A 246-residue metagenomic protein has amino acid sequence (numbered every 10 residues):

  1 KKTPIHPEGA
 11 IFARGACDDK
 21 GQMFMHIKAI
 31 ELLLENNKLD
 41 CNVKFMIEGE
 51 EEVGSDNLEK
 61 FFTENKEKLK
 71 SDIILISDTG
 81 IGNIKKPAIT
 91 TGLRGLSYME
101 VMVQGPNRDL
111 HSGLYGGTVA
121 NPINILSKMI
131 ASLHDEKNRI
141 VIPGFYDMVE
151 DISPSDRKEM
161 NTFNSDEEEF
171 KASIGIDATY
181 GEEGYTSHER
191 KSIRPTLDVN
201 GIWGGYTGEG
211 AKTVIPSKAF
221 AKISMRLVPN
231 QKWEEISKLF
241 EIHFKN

Functional and structural regions predicted by a protein language model:
K1-K44: Active-site metal-coordination/substrate-binding segment of hydrolases, especially metallo-dependent peptidases
C17, N107, S224-W233: A generic structural motif
K20-N36, S55-F62, N121-S132: Active-site-proximal alpha-helical scaffold in enzymes
E35, T63-E67, P106-R108, A131-R139 (+1 more regions): Generic secondary-structure signature for well-ordered alpha-helical cores
D40-A120: Histidine/acidic-residue-rich, glycine-tolerant segments that coordinate divalent metal ions
G82, T91, Y98, S112-I202 (+2 more regions): Acidic-enriched catalytic cores of C-N bond-cleaving enzymes acting on peptides and small amides
P87-T91, G208-T213: Short beta-strand/turn micro-motifs at beta-sheet edges
E100-Q104, S132, I202, K222-R226: Residue-level recognition of well-ordered beta-strand positions that form the cores of beta-sheet-rich folds across
